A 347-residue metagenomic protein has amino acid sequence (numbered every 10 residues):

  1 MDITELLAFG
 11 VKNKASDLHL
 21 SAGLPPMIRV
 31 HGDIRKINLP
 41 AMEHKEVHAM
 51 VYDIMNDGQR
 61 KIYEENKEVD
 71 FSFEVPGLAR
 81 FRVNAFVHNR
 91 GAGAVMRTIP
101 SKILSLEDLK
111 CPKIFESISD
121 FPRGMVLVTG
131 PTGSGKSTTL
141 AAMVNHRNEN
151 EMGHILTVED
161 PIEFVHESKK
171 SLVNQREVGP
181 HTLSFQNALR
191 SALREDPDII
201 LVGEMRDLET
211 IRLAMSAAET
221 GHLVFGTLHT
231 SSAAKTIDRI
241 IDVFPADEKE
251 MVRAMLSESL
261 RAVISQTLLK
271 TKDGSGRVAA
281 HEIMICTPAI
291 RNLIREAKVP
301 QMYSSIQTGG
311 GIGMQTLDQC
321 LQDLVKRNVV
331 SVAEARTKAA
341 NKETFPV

Functional and structural regions predicted by a protein language model:
M1-V347: Short, flexible helix-loop junctions that flank or precede catalytic/ligand sites
